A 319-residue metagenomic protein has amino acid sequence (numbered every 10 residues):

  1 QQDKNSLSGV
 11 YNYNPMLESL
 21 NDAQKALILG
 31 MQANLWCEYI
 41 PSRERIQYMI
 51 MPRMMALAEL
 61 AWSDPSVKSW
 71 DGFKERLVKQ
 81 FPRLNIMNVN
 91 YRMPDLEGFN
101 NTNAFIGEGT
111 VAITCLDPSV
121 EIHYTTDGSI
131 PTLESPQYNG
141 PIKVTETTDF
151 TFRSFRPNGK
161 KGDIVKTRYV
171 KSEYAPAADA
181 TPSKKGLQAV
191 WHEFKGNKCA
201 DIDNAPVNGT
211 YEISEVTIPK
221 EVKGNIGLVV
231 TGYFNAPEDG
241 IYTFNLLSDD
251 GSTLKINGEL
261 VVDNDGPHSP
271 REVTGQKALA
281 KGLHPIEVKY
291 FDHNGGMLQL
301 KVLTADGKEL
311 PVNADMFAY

Functional and structural regions predicted by a protein language model:
Q1-I122: Substrate-binding groove of N-acetylhexosamine-processing glycoside hydrolases
Q1-Q2, E38-S42, I130-T132, K198-A200 (+3 more regions): Flexible loop/turn segments at secondary-structure boundaries
A26, D249, G295-M297: Short, solvent-exposed loop/turn segments at the edges of secondary structure
K68, K74-V190, K195-N235, I241 (+5 more regions): Short, compositionally stereotyped local motifs that mark structural "simplifiers"
K277-L279, F291, L300-Y319: C-terminal effector modules
E287-G296: Short beta-strand-plus-loop segments that form exposed binding edges in beta-rich domains
